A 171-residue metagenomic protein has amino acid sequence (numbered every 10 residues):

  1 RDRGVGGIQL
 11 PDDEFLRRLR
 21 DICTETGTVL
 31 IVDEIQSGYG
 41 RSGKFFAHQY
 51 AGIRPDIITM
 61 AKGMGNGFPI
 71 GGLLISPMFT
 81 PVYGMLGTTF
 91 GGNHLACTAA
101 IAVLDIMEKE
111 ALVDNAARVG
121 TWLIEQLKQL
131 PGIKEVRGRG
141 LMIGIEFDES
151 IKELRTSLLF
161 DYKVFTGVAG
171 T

Functional and structural regions predicted by a protein language model:
R1-T171: Conserved N-terminal phosphate-binding loop of PLP-dependent enzymes in the Aspartate aminotransferase
